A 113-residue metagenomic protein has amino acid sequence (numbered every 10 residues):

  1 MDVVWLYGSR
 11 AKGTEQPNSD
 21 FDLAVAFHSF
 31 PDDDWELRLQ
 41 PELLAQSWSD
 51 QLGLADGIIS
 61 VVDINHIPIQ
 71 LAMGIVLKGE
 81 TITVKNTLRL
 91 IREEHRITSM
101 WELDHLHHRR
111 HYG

Functional and structural regions predicted by a protein language model:
D2-V3, K12-P17, F30, W35-G113: Catalytic core of pol beta-like nucleotidyltransferases
Y7-S9: Glycine-rich beta-strand-to-loop/alpha-helix junction loops that act as flexible
S19-F21: Change "...and in nucleic-acid phosphodiester-cleaving endonucleases..." to "...and in nucleic-acid processing enzymes
A24-H28: Short hydrophobic/aromatic beta-strand micro-patches that form the beta-sheet surface supporting nucleotide- or nucleic
